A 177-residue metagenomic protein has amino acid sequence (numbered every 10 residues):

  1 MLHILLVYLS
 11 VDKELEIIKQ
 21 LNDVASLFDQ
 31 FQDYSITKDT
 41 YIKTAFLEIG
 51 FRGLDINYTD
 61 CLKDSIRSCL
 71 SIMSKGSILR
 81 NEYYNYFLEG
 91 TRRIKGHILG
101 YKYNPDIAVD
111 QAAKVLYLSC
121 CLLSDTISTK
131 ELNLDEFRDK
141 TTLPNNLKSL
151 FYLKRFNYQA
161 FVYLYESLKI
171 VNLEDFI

Functional and structural regions predicted by a protein language model:
M1-G100, V109-I177: Catalytic cores of NTP-dependent nucleotidyl/adenyl transfer enzymes across multiple folds
D106: Penicillin-binding protein/beta-lactamase superfamily catalytic region
